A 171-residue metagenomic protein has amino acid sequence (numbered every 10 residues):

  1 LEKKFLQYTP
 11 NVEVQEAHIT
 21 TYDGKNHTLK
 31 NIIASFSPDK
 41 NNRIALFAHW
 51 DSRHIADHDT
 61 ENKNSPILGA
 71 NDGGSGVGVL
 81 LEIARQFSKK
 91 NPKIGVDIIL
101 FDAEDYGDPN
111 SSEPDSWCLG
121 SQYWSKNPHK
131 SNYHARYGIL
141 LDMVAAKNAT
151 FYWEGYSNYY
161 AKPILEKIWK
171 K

Functional and structural regions predicted by a protein language model:
L1-D39: A non-catalytic alpha/beta surface segment that caps or lines the substrate-entry region of metallo-dependent hydrolase
H18-Y22, P38-K40, W50-H54, A103-G107 (+1 more regions): Solvent-exposed loop/turn segments at secondary-structure junctions within structured extracellular/periplasmic domains
T20-D23, E61, P109-E113: Low-complexity, polar-biased intrinsically disordered regions enriched in Pro/Ser/Thr/Gly
T28, S65-K171: Acidic/histidine-rich catalytic neighborhood of metal-dependent amide-processing enzymes
K40-I55, P92-D97, A135, I139: Short coil-to-beta-strand
I55-P66: Glycine/charged-rich beta-loop-alpha catalytic/anionic-binding loops adjacent to active sites
